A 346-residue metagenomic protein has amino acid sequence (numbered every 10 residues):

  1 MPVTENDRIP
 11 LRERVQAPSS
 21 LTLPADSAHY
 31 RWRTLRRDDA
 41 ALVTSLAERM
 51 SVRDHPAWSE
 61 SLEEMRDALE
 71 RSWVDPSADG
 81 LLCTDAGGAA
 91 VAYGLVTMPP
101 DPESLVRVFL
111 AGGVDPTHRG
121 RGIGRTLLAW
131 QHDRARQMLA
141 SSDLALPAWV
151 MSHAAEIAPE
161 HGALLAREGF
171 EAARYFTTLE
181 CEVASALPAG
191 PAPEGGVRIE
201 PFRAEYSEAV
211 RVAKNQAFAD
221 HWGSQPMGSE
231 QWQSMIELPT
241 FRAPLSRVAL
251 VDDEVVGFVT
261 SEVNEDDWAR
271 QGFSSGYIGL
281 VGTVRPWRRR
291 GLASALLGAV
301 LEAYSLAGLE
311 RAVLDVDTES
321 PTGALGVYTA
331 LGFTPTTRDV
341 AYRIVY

Functional and structural regions predicted by a protein language model:
M1-P24, M98-G195, V340-I344: Acyl-donor-binding surface of acyltransferase catalytic domains
P2-A68, P191-M227: Short amphipathic alpha-helix that is part of the acyltransferase structural core
A47-D143, M151, V251, V256-F273: Conserved donor-binding loop and adjoining core beta-sheet/short helix segment in diverse acyl/aminoacyl transferases
S61, S185-G276: Flexible, substrate/cofactor-facing loop regions flanked by secondary structure within enzyme catalytic domains
L110, S152-H153, I278, A312-V316: Conserved hydrophobic beta-strand within the GNAT/NAT acetyltransferase core sheet that lines the active-site cleft
G120-Q137, L280-T283, R289-L306, R311 (+1 more regions): Conserved acetyl-CoA-binding loop-helix of GNAT-fold acetyltransferases
H161, L165, Y328, F333: Conserved active-site tyrosine of GNAT-family acetyltransferases
L297, S320-A324, A341-Y346: Short glycine/proline-centered loop/turn elements that form peptide/ligand docking sites
